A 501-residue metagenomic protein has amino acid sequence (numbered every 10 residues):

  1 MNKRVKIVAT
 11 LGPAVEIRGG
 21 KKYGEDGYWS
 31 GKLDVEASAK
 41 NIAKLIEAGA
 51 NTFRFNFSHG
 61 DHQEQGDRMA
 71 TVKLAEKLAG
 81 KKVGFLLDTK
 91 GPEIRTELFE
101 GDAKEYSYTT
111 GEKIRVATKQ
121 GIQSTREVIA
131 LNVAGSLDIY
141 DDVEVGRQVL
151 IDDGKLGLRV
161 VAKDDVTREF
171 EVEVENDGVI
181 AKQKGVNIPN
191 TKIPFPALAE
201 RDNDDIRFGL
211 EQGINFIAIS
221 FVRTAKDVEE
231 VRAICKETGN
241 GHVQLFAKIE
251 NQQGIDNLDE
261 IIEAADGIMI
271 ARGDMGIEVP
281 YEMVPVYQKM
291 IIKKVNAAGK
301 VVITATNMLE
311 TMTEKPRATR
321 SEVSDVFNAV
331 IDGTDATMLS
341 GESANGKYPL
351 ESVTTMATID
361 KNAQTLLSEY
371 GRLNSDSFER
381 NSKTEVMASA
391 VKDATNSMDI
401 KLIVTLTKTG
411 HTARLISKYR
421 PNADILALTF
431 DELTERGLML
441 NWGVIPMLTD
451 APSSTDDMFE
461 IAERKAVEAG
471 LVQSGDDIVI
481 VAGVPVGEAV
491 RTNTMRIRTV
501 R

Functional and structural regions predicted by a protein language model:
M1-R501: Non-catalytic helical/linker scaffolds that mediate oligomerization, partner binding, and domain coupling around large
